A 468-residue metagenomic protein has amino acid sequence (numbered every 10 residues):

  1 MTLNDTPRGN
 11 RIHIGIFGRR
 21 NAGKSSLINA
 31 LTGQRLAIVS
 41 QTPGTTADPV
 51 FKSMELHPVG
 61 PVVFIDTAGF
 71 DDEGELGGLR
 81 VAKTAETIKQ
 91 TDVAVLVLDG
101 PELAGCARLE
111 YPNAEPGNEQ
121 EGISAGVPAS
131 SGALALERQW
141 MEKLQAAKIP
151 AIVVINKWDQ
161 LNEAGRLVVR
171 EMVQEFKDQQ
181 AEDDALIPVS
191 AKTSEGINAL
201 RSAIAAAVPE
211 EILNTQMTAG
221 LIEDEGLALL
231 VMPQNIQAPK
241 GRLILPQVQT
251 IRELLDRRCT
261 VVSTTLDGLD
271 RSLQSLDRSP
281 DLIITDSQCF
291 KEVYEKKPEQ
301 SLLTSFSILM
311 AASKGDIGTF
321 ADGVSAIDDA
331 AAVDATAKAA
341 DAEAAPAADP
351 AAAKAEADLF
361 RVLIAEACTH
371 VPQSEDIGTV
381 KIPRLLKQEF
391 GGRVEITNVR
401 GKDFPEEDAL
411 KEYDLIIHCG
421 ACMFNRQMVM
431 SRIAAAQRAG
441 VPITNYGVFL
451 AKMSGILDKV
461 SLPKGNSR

Functional and structural regions predicted by a protein language model:
M1, R11, R19-S25, K240-R468: C-terminal effector/interaction modules appended to NTPase cores
T2-D72, E86: Conserved G1/Walker A P-loop phosphate-binding module
T42, T46, V50, R80 (+11 more regions): Helical mechanochemical/support elements of P-loop NTPase systems and associated helical scaffolds
T67, L98-P101, I152-G165, I187-E195 (+6 more regions): G-domain G4 guanine-recognition motif of GTPases
A82-D184, V248-E253, L269, F290-Y294: Conserved C-terminal guanine-recognition region of P-loop GTPase G domains, centered on the G4
D92, D184, G226, D281 (+1 more regions): Conserved acidic residues
I149-I152, W158-Q216, G447-A451: Canonical P-loop GTPase G-domain recognition
I187-L255, T260-D277, I364-A365: C-terminal end of P-loop GTPase domains and the immediately downstream helical coupling element
